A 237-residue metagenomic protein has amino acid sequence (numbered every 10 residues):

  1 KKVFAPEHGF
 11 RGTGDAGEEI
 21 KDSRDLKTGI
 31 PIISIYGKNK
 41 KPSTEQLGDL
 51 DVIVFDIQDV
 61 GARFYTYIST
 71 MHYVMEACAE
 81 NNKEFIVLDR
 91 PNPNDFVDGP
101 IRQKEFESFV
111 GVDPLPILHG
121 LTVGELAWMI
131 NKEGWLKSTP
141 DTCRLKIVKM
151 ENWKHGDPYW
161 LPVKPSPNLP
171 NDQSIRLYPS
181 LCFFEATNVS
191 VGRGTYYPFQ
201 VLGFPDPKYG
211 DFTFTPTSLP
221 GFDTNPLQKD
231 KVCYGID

Functional and structural regions predicted by a protein language model:
K2-E7, L88: Short internal beta-strands
H8-D25: Glycine-rich phosphate-binding loop and adjoining beta1-alpha1-beta2 segment of Rossmann-like nucleotide-binding folds
G12-A16, I86-E107: Glycine-rich, charge-decorated loop segments at or immediately adjacent to ligand/cofactor-binding or catalytic sites
K21-D49: Glycine-rich oxoanion-binding loops at beta->alpha junctions
D59-M71: Glycine/threonine-rich flexible loop motifs
C78-E84: A short helix->loop->beta-strand "cap" motif at the edges of active sites that frequently abuts
E107-L181: Conserved anion/nucleotide-ligand pocket segment
D172-D237: Internal helical hairpin/lid segments
